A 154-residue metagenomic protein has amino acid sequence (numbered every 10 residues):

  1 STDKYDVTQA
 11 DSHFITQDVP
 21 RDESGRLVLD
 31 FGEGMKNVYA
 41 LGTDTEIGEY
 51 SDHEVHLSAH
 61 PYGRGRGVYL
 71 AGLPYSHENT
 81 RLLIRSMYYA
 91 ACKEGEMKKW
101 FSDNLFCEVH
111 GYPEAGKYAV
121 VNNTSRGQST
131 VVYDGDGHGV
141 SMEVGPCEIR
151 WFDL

Functional and structural regions predicted by a protein language model:
S1-L154: A conserved amphipathic helix/loop scaffold that creates a polar/acidic microenvironment used either to coordinate
